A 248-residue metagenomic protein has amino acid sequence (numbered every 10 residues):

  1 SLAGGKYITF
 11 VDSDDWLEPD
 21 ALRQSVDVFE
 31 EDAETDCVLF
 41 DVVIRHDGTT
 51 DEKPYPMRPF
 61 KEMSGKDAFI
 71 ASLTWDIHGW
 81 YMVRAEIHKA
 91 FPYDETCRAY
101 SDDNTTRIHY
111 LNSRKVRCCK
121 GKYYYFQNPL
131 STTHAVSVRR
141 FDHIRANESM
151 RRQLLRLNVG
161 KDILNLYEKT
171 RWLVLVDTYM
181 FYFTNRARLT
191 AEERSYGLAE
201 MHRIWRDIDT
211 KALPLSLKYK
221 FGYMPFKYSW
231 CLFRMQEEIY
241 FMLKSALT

Functional and structural regions predicted by a protein language model:
S1: Short, conserved alpha-helix that lines the donor NDP-sugar binding/gating region of sugar-transfer enzymes
I8: Short aromatic/hydrophobic "clamp" motif used to bind/position activated sugar donors
D12-W16: The conserved acidic donor/metal-binding loop of glycosyltransferases
D20-E52: Conserved donor NDP-sugar-binding/catalytic core segment of glycosyltransferases
D41, P54-L73: Short, flexible, basic/aromatic active-site loop/helix in glycosyltransferases
G65-V138, H143: Conserved nucleotide-sugar donor-binding catalytic segment
G121-P129, A135-K161, V174-D209: Catalytic core of nucleotide-sugar-dependent glycosyltransferases
A187-T248: Membrane-interface aromatic/basic loop that binds lipid-linked glycans or pyrophosphate carriers, typified by
